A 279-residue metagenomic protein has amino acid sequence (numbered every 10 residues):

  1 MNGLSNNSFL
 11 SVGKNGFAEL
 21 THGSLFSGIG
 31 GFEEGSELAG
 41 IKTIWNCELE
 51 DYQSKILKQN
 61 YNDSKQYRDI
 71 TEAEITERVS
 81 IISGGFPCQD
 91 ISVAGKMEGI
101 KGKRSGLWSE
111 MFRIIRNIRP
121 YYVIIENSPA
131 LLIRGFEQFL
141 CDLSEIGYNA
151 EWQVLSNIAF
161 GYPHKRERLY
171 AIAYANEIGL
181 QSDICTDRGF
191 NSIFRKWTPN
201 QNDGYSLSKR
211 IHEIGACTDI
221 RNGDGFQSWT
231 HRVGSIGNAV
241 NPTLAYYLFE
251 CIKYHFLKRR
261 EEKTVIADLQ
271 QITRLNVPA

Functional and structural regions predicted by a protein language model:
M1-A39, T43-W45, L49, Q53: S-adenosyl-L-methionine
M1-T21, F256-A279: Intrinsically disordered, low-complexity and often Lys/Arg-enriched segments
G13-K14, E72-I81, Q89-P242, L248 (+2 more regions): Class I S-adenosyl-L-methionine
N46, Y67, S83, I124-I125: Generic enzyme active-site microenvironment
L57-K58: Conserved SAM-binding loop
N62-D69: Conserved SAM-binding strand-loop segment of SAM-dependent methyltransferases
